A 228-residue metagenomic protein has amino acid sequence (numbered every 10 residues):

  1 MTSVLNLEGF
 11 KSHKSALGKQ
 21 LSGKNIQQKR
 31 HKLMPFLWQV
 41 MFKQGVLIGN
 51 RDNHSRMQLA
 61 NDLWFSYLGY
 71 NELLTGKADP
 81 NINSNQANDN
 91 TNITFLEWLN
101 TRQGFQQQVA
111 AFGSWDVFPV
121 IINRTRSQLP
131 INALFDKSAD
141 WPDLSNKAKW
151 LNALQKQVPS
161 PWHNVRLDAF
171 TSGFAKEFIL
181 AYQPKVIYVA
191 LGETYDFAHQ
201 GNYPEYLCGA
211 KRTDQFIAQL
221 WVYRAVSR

Functional and structural regions predicted by a protein language model:
M1, S55-Q58, A78-P80, W115-P119 (+1 more regions): Solvent-exposed loop/turn segments at secondary-structure junctions within structured extracellular/periplasmic domains
M1, T213-R228: Metal-dependent active-site segment of extracytoplasmic phospho-/sulfohydrolases and closely related
T2-L63: Short, structured active-site-proximal loop/turn typified by the sulfatase FGly-forming signature C/S-X-P-X-R
Q20-Q28, L59-N61, N81-A87, V158-V165 (+2 more regions): Second-shell loop/turn segments in exported
Q28, K32-V40, L68-E72, N90-T94 (+4 more regions): Extracytoplasmic/secreted proteins, especially bacterial periplasmic and envelope-associated proteins
K43-N50, Q103-V109, Y182-I187, R228: Loop/turn elements at helix/coil->beta-strand transitions in domains of secreted/extracellular proteins
L68-K156: Catalytic-site neighborhoods of secreted/periplasmic enzymes that process anionic sulfate/phosphate groups
G173-Q219: Active-site His/acidic residue clusters
